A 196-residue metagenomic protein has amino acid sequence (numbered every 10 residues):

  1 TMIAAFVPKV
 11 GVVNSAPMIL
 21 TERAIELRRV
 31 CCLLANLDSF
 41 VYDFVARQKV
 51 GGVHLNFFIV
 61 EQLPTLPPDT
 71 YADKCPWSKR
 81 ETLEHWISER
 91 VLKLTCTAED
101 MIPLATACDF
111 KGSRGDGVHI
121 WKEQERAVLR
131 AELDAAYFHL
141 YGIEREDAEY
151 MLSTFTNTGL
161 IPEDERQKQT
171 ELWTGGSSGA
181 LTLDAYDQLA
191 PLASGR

Functional and structural regions predicted by a protein language model:
T1-R196: S-adenosyl-L-methionine
